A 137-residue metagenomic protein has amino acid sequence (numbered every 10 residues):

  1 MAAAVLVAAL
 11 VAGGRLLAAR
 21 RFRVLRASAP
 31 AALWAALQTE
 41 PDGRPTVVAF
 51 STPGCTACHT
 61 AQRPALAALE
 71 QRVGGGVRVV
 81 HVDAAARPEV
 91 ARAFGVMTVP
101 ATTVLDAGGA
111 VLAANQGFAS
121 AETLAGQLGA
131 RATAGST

Functional and structural regions predicted by a protein language model:
M1-A31: N-terminal targeting signals for export/organelle localization
P41-G54: Short active-site neighborhood of thiol/selenol oxidoreductases, capturing the structured segment around
C55-H59, T102: The canonical Cys-X-X-Cys-His
H59-R72: Typically the conserved alpha-helix immediately C-terminal to a functionally engaged Cys/Sec in thioredoxin-like
G74-P88: Thiol-based oxidoreductase modules, predominantly thioredoxin-like and allied folds used for disulfide exchange
P88, V99, E122-T123: Amphipathic, hydrophobic secondary-structure cores in small proteins
G95-T103: Structural micro-motif
V104-T137: Non-catalytic, surface beta->alpha helical segment in thiol-disulfide oxidoreductase systems
